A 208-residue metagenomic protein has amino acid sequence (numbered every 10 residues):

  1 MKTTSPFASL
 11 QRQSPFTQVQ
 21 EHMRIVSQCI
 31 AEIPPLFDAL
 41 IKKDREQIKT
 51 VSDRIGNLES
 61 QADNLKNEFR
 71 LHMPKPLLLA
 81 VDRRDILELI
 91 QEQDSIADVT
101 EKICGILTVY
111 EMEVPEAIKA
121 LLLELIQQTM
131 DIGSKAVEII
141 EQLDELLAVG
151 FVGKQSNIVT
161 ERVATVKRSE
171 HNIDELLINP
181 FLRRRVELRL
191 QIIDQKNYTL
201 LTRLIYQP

Functional and structural regions predicted by a protein language model:
M1-P208: Cytosolic, long alpha-helical scaffolding segments
